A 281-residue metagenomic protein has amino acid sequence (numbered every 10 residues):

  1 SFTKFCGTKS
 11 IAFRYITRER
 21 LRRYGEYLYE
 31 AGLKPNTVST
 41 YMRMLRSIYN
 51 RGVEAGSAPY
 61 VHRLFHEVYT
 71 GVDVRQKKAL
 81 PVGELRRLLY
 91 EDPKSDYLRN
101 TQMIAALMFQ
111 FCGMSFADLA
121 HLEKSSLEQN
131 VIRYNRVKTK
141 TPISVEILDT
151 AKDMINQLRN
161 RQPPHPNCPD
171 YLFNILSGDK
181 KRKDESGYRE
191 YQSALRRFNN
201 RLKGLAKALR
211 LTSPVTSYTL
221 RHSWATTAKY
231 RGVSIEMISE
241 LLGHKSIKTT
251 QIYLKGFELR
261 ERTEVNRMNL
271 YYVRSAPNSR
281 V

Functional and structural regions predicted by a protein language model:
S1-Q76, E91: N-terminal core-binding DNA-recognition domain of tyrosine recombinases/integrases
N50-P59, M108-Q129: Short, charged phosphate-coordinating catalytic segments
H62-F116, A120: Basic, Lys/Arg- and aromatic-enriched nucleic-acid-binding interface segment
A79, R136-K140, D179, L242-R267: Catalytic-site neighborhood detector that most strongly recognizes the C-terminal catalytic loop/helix of tyrosine
A106, Q110, M114-D118, T219-K245: C-terminal catalytic core of tyrosine-transesterase DNA break-rejoin enzymes
H121-R159: Conserved tyrosine-mediated DNA breakage-rejoining catalytic core shared by Y-recombinases
S125-V131, L211-S213, V233-L254, P277-V281: Short, polar N-cap/turn motifs at the start of nucleic acid-interacting alpha helices
N160-H165, I175-K181, M268-V281: C-terminal secondary-structure termini that scaffold catalytic or DNA-interacting sites
